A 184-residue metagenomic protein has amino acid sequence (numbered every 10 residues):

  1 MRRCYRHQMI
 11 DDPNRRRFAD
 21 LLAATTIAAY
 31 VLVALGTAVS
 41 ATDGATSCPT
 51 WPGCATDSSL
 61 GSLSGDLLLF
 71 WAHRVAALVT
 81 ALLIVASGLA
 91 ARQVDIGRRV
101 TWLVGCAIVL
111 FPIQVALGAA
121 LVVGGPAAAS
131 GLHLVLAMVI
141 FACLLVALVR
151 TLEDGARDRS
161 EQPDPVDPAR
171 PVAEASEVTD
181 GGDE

Functional and structural regions predicted by a protein language model:
M1-V31, A38, R92-V104, L144-E184: Haloarchaeal acidic low-complexity proteome signature biased toward cell-envelope/secretome components but also
R16-A28, P49-T56, R74-G88: Hydrophobic alpha-helical transmembrane segments
D20, L78-I113: Transmembrane helix-loop-helix
T26-V33, T80, I84-S87, F111-L121 (+1 more regions): Helical transmembrane-bundle signal
V31, L68-L69, V109, A128: Residue-level marker of motif borders
A38-P49, S59, I108-L136: Interfacial helix-loop-helix junctions of multi-pass membrane proteins
A55-W71: Juxtamembrane membrane-water interface segments that cap and precede transmembrane helices
D66-V85, A129-I140: Membrane-interface loop-to-helix entry segments
